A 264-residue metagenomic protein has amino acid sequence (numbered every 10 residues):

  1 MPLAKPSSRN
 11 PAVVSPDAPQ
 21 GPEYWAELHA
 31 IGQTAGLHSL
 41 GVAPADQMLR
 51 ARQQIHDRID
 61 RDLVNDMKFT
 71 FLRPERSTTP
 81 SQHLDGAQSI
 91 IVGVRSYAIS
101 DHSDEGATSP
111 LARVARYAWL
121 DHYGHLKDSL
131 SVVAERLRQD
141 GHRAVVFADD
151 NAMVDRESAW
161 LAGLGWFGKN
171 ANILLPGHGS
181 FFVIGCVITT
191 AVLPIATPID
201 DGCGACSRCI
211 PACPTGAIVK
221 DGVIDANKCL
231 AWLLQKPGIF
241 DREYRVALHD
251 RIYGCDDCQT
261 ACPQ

Functional and structural regions predicted by a protein language model:
P2-G202, H249-D250: Auxiliary alpha/beta "docking" domains used to position bulky ligands
P2-V13, D17, W232-Q264: Flanking helices and flexible, charged tails adjoining ferredoxin-like Fe-S electron-transfer domains in multi-subunit
Y24, A205, Y244: Short, glycine/acidic-rich beta->alpha junctions
T34, R208-A231, P237-G238, R251-Q264: Iron-sulfur cluster-binding cysteine motifs and their immediate structural context in ferredoxin-like electron-transfer
D200-A205, P214: Long, well-ordered alpha-helical scaffolding segments within enzyme catalytic domains, especially pronounced
